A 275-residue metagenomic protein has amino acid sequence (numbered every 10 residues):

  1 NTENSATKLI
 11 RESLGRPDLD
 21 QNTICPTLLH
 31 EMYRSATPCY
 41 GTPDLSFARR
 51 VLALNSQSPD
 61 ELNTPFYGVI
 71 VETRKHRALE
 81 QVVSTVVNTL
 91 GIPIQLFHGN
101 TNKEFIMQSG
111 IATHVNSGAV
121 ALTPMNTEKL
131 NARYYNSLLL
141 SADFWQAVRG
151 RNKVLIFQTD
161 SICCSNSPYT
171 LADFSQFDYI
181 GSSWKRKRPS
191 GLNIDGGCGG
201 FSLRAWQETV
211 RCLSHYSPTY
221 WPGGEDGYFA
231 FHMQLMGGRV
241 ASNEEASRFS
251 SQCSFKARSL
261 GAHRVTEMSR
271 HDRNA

Functional and structural regions predicted by a protein language model:
N1-V82, L90-G91: Juxtamembrane luminal stem/stalk of type II transmembrane Golgi/ER carbohydrate-processing enzymes
I24, M32-Y33, P38-Y40, G191-A275: Catalytic core and acceptor-binding pocket of nucleotide-sugar-dependent glycosyltransferases
R74-H76, N100-K103, T127-L130, D160-C163 (+4 more regions): Short, solvent-exposed loop/turn segments at secondary-structure junctions
H76-E80, T101-S109, P168: Short, charged/polar "capping" segments at the starts of alpha-helices and the immediately preceding loops
P93-N100, Y179-S182: Short, hydrophobic beta-strand segments that form beta-sheet elements in well-ordered domains
F97-N152: Active-site-proximal specificity loops/subdomain of glycosyltransferases
R151-C164: Short beta-strand-to-loop acidic/aromatic patch adjacent to the donor-nucleotide binding site
I162-N193: Conserved donor-nucleotide/metal-binding helix-loop-beta segment in metal-dependent transferases, i.e., the alpha-helix
